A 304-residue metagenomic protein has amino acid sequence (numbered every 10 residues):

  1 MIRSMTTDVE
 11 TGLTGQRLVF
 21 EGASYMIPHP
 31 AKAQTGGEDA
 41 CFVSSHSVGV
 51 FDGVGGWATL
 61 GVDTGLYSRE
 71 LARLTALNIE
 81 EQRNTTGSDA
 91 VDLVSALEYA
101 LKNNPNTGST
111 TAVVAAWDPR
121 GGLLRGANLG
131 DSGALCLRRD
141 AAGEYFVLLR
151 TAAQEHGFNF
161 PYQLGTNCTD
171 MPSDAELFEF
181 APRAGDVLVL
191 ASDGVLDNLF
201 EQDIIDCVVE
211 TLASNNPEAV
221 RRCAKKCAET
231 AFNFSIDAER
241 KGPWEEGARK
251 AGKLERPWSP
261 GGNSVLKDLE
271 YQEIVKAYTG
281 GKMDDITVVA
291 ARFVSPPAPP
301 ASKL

Functional and structural regions predicted by a protein language model:
M1-L304: PP2C/PPM-type serine/threonine phosphatase catalytic domain
